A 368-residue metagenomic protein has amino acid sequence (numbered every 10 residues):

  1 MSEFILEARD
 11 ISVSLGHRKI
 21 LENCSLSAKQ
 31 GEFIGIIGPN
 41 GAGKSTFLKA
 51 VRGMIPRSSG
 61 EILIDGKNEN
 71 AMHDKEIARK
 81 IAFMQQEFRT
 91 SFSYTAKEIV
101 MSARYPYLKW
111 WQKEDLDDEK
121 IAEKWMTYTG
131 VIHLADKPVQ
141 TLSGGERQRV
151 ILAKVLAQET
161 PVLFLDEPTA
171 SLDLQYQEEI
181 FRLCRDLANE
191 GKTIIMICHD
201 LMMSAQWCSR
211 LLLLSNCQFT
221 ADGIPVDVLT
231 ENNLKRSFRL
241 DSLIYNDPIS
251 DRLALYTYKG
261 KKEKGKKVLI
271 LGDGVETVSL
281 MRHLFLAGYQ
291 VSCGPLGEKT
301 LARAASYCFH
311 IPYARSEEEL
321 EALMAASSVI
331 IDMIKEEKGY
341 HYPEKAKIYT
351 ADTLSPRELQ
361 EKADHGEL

Functional and structural regions predicted by a protein language model:
I37-P39: The feature captures the beta-strand-to-loop junction immediately N-terminal to the Walker
R52: Helix-to-loop junction immediately C-terminal to a conserved catalytic motif
G60-N68, I77: Conserved ABC transporter NBD signature motif
M101, L116-L134, E159: Conserved ABC ATPase "signature" region
P138-L142, E146: Conserved ABC ATPase signature
L163-E167: Catalytic Walker B motif of ABC-type/P-loop ATPase nucleotide-binding domains
R239-P312, D332-M333, P356-L368: ABC ATPase nucleotide-binding domains
